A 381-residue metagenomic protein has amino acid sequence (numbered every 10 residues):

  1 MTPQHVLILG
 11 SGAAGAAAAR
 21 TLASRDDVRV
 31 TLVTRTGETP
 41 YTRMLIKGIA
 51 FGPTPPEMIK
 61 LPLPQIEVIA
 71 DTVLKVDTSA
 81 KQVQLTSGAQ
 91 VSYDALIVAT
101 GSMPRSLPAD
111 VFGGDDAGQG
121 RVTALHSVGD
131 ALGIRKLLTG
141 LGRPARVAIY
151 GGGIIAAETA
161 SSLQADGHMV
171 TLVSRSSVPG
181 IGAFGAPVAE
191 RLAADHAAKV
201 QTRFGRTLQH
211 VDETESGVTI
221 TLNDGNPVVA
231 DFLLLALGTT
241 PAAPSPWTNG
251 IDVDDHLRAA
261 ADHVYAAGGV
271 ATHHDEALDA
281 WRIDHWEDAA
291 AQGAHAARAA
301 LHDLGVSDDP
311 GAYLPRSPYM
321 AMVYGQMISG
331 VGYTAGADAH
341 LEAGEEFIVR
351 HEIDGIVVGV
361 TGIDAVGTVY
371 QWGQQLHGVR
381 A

Functional and structural regions predicted by a protein language model:
T2-E67, A160-A183: Beta1-alpha1 glycine-rich phosphate/pyrophosphate-binding loop at the start of Rossmann-like nucleotide-binding domains
T2-P3, L63-R146, T221-L237, P241: FAD-binding core/adjacent interface of flavoenzyme oxidoreductases
H5, N226-N249, Y324-A381: C-terminal catalytic lobe of FAD-dependent flavoproteins
G10, T34, G151, S174 (+2 more regions): Short beta-strand/turn micro-motifs composed of small residues that flank or help shape donor/cofactor-binding pockets
G10-A13, H126, Y150-G153: Glycine-rich Rossmann-fold phosphate-binding loop(s) that bind the pyrophosphate of adenine dinucleotide cofactors
E67-Q84, V91, D166-D255: A Rossmann-like FAD-binding core segment of flavoenzymes
A117-G142, N226-A291, H295: FAD-site-proximal beta/loop scaffold in flavoenzymes
L278-D284, R298-Y333: Active-site-proximal substrate-binding core of FAD-dependent oxidoreductases
